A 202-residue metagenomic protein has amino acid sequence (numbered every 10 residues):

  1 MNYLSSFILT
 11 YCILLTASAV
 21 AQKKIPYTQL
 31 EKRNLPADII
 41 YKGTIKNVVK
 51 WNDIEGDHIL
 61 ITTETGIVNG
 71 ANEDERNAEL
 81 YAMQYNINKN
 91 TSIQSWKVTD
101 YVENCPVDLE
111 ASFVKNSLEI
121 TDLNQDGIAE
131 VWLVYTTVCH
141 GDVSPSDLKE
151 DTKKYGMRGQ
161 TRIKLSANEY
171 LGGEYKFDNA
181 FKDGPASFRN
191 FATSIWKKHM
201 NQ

Functional and structural regions predicted by a protein language model:
M1-Y27: Bacterial Sec-dependent N-terminal signal peptides
A21-W51, K149, K153-Q202: Acidic, small-residue rich beta-repeat scaffolds with periodic aromatic anchors
T44-G56, S117-Q125: Structural signature of eukaryotic scaffold interfaces centered on beta-propeller domains
I54-E64, N124-Y135: Acidic/hydrophobic-patterned starts of short beta strands in beta-sheet-rich repeat architectures
I67-R76, V107-E110, C139-S146: Short consensus segments that form the blades of beta-propeller domains, in both extracellular/periplasmic
A78-I87, L148-R158: Beta-propeller blade signature
Q94-E110, E169-G184: Surface-exposed loop and turn segments in beta-propeller and other repeat-based domains that flank or scaffold
E119-A129, Y155-G159: A short, structured loop/turn motif at beta-sheet edges
